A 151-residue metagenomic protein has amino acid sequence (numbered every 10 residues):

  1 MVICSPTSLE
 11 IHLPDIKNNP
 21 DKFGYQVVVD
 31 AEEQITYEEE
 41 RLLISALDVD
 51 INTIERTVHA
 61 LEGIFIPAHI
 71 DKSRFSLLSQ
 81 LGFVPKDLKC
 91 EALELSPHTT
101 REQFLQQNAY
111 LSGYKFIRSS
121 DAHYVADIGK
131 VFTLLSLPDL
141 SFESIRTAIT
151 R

Functional and structural regions predicted by a protein language model:
M1-N18, K22-Q26, L43, R56 (+2 more regions): Charged catalytic cores and adjacent phosphate/nucleic-acid-binding surfaces used for phosphate/nucleic-acid chemistry
K22, V28-A31, T36: Charged, low-complexity cytosolic intrinsically disordered regulatory segments
E33, V58, E62: Divalent-metal (Mg2+/Mn2+/Ca2+)-assisted nucleotide/phosphate chemistry catalytic cores
E33-A46: Surface-exposed cleft-lining segments at the edges of enzyme active sites
L47-V58: Phosphate-interacting basic helix/loop segments used at nucleotide- and nucleic-acid interfaces
